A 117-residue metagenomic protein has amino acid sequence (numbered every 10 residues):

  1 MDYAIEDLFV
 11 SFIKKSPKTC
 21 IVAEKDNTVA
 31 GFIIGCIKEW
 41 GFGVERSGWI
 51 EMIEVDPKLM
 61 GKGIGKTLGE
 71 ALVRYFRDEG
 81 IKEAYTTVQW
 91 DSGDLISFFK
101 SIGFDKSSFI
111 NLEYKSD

Functional and structural regions predicted by a protein language model:
M1-E45, E51, G69: Acetyl-CoA-dependent GNAT
I53-V55, V88: Hydrophobic adenine-recognition pocket in adenosine-nucleotide-binding enzymes
V55, G61-R74, S97, S101: Conserved acetyl-CoA-binding loop-helix of GNAT-fold acetyltransferases
M60, T86-L95, E113: Conserved beta-strand-loop-alpha-helix junction that forms the acyl-donor binding cleft
K66, D78, W90-S108: Conserved active-site alpha-helix within GNAT-family acetyltransferase domains
F76-V88: Conserved GNAT acetyl-CoA-binding A-motif
